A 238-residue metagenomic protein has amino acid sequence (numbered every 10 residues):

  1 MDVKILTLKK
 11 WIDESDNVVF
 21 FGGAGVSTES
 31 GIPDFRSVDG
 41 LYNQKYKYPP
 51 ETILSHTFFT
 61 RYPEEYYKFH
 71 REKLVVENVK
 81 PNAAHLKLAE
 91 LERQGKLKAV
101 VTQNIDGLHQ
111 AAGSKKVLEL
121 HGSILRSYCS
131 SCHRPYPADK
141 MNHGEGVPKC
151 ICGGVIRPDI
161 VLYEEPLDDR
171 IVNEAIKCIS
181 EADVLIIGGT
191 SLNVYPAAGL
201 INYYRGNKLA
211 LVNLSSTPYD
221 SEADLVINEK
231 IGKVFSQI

Functional and structural regions predicted by a protein language model:
M1-I238: Conserved catalytic core of sirtuin-type NAD+-dependent deacylases
